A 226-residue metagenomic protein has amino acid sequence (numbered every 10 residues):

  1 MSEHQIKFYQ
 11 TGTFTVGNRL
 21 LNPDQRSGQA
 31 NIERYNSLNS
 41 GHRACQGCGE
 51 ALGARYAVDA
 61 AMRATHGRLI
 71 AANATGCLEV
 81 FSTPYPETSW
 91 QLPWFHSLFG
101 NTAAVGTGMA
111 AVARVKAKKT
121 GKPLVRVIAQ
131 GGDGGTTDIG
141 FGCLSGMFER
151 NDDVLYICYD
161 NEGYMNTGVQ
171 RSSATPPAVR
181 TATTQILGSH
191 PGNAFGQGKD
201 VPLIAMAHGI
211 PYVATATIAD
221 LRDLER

Functional and structural regions predicted by a protein language model:
I6-Y156, Y164, V169, S173-R180 (+2 more regions): Cofactor-binding active-site loop characterized by glycine-rich and histidine/acidic residues
I32, K122-P123, T175-R226: Conserved thiamine diphosphate
L155-C158, A214: Short hydrophobic alpha-helical runs that function as membrane-insertion/retention elements
Y159-E162, I218: Short, ordered loop/turn segments at secondary-structure junctions
